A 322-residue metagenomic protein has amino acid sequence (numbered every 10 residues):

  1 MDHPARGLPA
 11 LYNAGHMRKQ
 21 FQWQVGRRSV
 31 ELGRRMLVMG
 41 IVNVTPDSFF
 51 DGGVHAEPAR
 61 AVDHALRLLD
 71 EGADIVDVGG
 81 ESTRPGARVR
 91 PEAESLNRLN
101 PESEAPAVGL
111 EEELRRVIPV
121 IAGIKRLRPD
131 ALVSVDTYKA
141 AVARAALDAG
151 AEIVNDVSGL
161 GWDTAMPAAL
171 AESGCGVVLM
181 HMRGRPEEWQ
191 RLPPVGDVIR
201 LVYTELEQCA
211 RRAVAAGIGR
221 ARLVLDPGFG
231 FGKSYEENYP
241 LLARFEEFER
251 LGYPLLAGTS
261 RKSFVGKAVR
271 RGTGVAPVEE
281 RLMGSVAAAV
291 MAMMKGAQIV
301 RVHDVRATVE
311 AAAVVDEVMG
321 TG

Functional and structural regions predicted by a protein language model:
M1-H16, E92-N100: Intrinsic disorder/low-complexity segments
G7-R35, L66: SAM-dependent methyltransferases
V25-G26, G33, F50-R67, T83-L127 (+5 more regions): Active-site-adjacent loop and "lid" segments of alpha/beta metabolic enzymes
D63-G79: Catalytic domains of carbohydrate-active enzymes, especially glycoside hydrolases
D130, G219-R222: Short acidic capping loops at alpha-helix termini that bridge into adjacent secondary structure
